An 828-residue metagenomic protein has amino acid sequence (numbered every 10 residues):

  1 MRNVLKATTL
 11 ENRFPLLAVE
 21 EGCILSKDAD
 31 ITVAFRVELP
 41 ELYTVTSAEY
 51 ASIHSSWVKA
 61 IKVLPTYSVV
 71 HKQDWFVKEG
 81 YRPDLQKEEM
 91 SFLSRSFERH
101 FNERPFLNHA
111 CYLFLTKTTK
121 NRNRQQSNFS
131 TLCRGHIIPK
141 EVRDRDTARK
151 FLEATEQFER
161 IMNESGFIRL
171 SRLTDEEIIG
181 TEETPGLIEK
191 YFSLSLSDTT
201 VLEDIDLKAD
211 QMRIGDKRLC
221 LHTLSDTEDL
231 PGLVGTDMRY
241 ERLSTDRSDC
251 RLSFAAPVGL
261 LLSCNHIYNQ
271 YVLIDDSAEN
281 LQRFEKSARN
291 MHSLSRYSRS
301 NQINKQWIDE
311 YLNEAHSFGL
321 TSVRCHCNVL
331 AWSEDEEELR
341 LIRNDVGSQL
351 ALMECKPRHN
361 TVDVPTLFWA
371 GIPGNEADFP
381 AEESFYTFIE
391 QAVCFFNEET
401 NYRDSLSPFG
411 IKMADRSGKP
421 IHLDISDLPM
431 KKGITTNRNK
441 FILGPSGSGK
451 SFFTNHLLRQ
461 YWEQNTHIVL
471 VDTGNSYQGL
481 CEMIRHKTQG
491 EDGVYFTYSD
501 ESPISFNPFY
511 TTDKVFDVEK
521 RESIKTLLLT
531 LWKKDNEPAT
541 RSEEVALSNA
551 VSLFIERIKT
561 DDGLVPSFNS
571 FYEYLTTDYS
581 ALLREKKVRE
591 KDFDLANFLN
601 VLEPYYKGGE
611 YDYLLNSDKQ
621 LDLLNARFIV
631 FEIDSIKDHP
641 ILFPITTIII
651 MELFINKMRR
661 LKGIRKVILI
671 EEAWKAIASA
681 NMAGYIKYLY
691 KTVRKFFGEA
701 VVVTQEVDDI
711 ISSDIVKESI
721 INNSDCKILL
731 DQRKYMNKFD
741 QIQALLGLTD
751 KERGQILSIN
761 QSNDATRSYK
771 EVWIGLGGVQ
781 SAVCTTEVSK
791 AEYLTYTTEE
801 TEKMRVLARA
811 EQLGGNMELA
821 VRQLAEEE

Functional and structural regions predicted by a protein language model:
M1-E398: Extended, folded cores of ATP/NTP-driven motor/assembly subunits in large transport and secretion machines
C23-A29, N102-L107, S317-S322, M413-D415 (+3 more regions): Short glycine/proline-enriched loop/turn "hinge" motifs that connect secondary-structure elements and lie
I31, H109-C111, H467, R627 (+1 more regions): The start of beta-strands in P-loop NTPase/AAA+ ATPase cores
S47, A51-V63, C355-K356, T366-I421 (+7 more regions): P-loop NTPase motor domains
V77-Y81, N121-R122, E338, P420-I421 (+15 more regions): Flexible loop/turn segments at secondary-structure boundaries
H100, V515-S570, D714-E828: P-loop NTPase motor core of the ASCE superfamily
C133-R160, M353, G444-G449, L794-A820: Short, cationic low-complexity segments
K419, S426-S448, F452-R459, I468-Q478 (+3 more regions): Conserved P-loop NTPase motor cores
